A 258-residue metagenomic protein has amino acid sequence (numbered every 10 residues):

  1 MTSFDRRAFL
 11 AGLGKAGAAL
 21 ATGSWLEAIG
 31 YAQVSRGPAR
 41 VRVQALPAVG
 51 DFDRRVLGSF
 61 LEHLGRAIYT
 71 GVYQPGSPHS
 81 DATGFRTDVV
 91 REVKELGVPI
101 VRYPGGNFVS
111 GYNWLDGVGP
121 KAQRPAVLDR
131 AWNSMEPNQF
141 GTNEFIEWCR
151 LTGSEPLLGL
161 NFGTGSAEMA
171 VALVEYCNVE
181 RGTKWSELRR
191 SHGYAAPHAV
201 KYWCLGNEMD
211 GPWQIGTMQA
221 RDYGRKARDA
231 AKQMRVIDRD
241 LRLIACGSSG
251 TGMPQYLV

Functional and structural regions predicted by a protein language model:
T2, A8-G30: N-terminal export signals
S24-V49: C-terminal segment of N-terminal export signals and the immediately downstream linker at the start of the mature
L57, V101-Y103, P156-L158, L243-A245: Hydrophobic faces of well-ordered beta-strands that scaffold small-molecule active sites in alpha/beta enzyme cores
S59, G97, C149, L173 (+1 more regions): Conserved, mostly hydrophobic/aromatic
Y69, V109-T142, W185-W213: Aromatic- and acidic-residue-enriched carbohydrate-binding clefts of CAZyme catalytic domains
F85-N107, W148: Catalytic domains of carbohydrate-active enzymes, especially glycoside hydrolases
V98-K121, N161-C177, G250-T251: Aromatic-lined carbohydrate-binding surfaces of glycoside hydrolases
A220-V258: Noncatalytic carbohydrate-binding groove/subsite architecture in carbohydrate-active enzymes
